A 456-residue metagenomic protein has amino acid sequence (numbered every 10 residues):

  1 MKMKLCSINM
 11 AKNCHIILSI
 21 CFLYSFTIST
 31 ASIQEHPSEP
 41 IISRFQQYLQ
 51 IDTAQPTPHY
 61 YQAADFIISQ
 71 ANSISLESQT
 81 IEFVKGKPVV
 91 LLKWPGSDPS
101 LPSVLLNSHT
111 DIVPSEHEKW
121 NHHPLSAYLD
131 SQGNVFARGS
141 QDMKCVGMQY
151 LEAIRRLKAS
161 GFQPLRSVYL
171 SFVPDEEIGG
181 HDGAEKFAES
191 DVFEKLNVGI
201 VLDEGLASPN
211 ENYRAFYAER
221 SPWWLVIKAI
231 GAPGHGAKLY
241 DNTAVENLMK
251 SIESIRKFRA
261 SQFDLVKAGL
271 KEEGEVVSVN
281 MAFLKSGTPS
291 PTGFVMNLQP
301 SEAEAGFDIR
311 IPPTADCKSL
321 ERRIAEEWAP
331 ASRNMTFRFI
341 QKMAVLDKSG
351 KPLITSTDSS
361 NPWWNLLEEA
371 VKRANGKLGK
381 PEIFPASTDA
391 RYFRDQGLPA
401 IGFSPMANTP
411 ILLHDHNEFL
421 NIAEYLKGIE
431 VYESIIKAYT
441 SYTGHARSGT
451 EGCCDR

Functional and structural regions predicted by a protein language model:
M1-I20: Classical eukaryotic N-terminal signal peptides for Sec-dependent ER targeting/secretion, especially the positively
F22-Q34: N-terminal signal peptide
S32-H36, Q50-T53, Q70, S78 (+4 more regions): Metal-dependent amide/peptide-bond hydrolase catalytic core, centered on the "pita-bread" metallohydrolase fold
S32-S140, G147, L151, L157-R166: Acidic/His- and Gly-rich active-site-bordering loop/insert found across diverse amide/peptide-bond hydrolases
S38, I42-F45, Y61-A64, I68 (+9 more regions): Extracytoplasmic/secreted envelope proteins and their assembly/folding machinery, especially bacterial periplasmic
A54-P56, K85, D98-P99, T110-P114 (+4 more regions): Solvent-exposed loop/turn segments at secondary-structure junctions within structured extracellular/periplasmic domains
E116-K119, H181-A184, D395, P405 (+1 more regions): Short, solvent-exposed loop/turn and secondary-structure capping segments
N134, Q141-A218: Acidic/histidine-rich catalytic neighborhood of metal-dependent amide-processing enzymes
